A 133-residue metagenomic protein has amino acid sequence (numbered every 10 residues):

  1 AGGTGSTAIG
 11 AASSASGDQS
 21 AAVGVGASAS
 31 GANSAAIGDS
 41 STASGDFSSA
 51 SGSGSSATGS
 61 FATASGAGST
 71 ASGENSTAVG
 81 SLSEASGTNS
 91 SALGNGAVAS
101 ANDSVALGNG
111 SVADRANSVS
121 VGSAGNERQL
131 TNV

Functional and structural regions predicted by a protein language model:
G10-A11, A21-G24, G38, E74-V133: Small/polar residue-rich beta-strand/coil "junction" motifs that cap repeat-based extracellular fibers
